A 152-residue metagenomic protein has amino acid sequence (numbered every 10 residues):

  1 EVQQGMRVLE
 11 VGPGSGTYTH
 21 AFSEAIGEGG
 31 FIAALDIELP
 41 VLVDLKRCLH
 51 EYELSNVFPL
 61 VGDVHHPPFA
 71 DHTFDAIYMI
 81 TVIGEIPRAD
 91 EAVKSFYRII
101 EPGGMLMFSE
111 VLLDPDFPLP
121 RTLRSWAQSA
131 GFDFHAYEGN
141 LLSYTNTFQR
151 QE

Functional and structural regions predicted by a protein language model:
S15-G27: Conserved SAM-binding loop of SAM-dependent methyltransferases across substrates and taxa, primarily the Class I
S23, D90-P102: A short glycine-rich, Lys/Arg-flanked "PGG" loop and its adjoining helix->strand segment in the class I
E38: Conserved SAM/SAH-binding beta-strand->alpha-helix loop
E53-V64: Conserved SAM-binding strand-loop segment of SAM-dependent methyltransferases
H65-I77: A short acidic, Gly/Pro-enriched loop at the edge of an enzyme's catalytic core that lines a small-molecule cofactor
D75-R88: A short SAM/SAH-binding and catalytic strip from SAM-dependent methyltransferases
G103-E110: Conserved beta-strand signature within the Rossmann-like core of class I S-adenosyl-L-methionine
A130, G139-E152: Core SAM-dependent methyltransferase catalytic element
